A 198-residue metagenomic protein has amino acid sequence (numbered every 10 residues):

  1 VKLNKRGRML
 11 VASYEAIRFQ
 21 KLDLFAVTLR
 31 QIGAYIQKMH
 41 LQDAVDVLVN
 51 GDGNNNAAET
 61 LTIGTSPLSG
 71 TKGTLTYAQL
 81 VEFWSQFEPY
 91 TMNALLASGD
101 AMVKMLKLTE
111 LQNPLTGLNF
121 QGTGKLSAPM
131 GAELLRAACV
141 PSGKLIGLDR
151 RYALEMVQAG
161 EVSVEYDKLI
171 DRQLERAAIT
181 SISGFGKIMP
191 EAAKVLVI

Functional and structural regions predicted by a protein language model:
V1-R6: Assembly/oligomerization interface modules of large self-assembling protein complexes
G7-Q86, I198: Alpha-helical scaffold segments that mediate packing/assembly in large oligomeric complexes
S13, L95-A101, G131, D149 (+1 more regions): Helix N-cap / beta->alpha transition motif
A16, K38, Q42, A101-V103 (+2 more regions): Short loop/turn segments at secondary-structure transitions that flank enzyme active sites
V49-G53, D100-K104, M189: Short, catalytically relevant binding-site loops at active-site mouths
T74-T109: Extended amphipathic alpha-helical segments with heptad-repeat/coiled-coil character used for oligomerization, fusion
K107-I198: Sequence/fold signature of self-assembling virion shell proteins
